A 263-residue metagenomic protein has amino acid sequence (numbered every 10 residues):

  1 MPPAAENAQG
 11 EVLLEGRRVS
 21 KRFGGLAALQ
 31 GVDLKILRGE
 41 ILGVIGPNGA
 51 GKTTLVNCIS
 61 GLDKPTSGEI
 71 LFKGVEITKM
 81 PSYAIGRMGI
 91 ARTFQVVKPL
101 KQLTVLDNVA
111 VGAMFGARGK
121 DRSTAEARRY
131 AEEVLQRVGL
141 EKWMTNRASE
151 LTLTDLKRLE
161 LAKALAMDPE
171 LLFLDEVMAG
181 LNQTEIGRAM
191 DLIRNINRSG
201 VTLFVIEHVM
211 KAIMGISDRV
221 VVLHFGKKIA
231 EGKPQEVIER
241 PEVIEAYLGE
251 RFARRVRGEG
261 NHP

Functional and structural regions predicted by a protein language model:
P2-P263: Glycine-rich phosphate-binding loops of nucleotide-dependent enzymes
